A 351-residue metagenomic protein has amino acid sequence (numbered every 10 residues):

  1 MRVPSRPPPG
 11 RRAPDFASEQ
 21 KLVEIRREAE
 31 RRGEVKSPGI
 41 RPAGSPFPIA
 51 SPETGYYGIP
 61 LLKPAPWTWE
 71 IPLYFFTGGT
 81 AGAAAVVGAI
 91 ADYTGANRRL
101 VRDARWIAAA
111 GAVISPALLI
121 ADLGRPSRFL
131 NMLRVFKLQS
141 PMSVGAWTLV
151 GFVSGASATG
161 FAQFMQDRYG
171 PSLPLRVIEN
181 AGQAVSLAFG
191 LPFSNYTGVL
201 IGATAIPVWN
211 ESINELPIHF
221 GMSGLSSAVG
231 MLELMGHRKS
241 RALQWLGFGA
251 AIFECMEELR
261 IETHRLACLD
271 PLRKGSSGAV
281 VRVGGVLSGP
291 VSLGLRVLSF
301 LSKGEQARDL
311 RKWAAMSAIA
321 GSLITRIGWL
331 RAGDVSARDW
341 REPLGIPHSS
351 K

Functional and structural regions predicted by a protein language model:
M1-K351: Short amphipathic, positively biased membrane-proximal segments that drive organelle/inner-membrane targeting
